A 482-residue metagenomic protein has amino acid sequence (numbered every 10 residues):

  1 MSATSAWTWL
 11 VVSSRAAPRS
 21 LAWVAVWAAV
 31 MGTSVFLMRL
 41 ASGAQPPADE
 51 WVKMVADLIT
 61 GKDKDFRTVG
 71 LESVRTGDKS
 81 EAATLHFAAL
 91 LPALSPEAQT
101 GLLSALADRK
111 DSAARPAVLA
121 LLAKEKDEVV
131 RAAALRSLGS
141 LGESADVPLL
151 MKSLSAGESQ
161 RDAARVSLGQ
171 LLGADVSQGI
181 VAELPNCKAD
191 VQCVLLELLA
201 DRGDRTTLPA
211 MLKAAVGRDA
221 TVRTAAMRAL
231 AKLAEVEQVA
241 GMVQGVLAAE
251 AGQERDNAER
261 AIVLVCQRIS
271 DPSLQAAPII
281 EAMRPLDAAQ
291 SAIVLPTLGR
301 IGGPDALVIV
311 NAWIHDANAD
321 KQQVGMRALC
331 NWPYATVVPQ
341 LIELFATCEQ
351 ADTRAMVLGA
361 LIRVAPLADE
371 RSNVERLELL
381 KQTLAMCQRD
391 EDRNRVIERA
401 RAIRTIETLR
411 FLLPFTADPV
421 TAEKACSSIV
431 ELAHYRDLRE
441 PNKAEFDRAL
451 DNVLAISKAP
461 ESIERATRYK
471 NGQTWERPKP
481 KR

Functional and structural regions predicted by a protein language model:
S2-W9, S13-R15, R19-W23: Low-acidity, Ser/Thr- and Arg-rich intrinsically disordered low-complexity segments
W23-F36: Bacterial N-terminal signal peptides
P46-L58, S80-P92, D111-K124, E143-S155 (+14 more regions): Amphipathic alpha-helical scaffolding segments comprising HEAT/armadillo-like alpha-solenoid repeats
K62-D63, L94-S95, K126-D127, A156-E158 (+9 more regions): Short inter-helical turns and helix N-cap capping residues of alpha-solenoid HEAT/ARM repeat scaffolds
D63-S104: N-terminal, post-signal-peptide region of Sec/Tat-exported proteins
S73-T76, A105-D108, L121, S137-S140 (+15 more regions): Core register positions within helices of long alpha-helical scaffolds
